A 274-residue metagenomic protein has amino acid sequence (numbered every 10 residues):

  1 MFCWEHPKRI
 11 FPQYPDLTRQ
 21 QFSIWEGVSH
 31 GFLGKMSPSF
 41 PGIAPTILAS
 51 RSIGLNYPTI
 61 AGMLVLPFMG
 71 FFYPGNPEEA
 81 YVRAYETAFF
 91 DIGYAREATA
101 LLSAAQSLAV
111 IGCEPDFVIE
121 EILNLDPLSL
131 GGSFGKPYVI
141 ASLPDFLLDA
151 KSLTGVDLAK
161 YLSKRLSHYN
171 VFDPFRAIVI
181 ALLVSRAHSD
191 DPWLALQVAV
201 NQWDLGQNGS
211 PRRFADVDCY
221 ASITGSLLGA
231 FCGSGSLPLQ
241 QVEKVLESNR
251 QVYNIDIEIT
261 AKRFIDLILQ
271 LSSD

Functional and structural regions predicted by a protein language model:
M1-D274: Structured, active/binding-site neighborhoods that engage oxygen-rich ligands
